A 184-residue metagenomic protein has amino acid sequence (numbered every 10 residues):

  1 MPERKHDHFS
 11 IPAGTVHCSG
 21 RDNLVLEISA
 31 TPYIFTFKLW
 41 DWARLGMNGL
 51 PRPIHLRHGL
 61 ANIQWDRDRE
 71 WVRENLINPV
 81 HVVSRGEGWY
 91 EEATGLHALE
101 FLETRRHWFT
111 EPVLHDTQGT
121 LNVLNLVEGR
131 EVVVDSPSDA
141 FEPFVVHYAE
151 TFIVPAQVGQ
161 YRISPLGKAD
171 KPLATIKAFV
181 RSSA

Functional and structural regions predicted by a protein language model:
M1-S10, V134-V158: Short acidic-glycine-tyrosine-enriched beta hairpin
H8-C18, V25, I34, E150-F152 (+1 more regions): Histidine-centered metal-chelating micro-motifs
S10, E27, E103-R106, N125 (+1 more regions): Structured core elements
R21-A43, L166-A184: A short hydrophobic beta-strand segment most commonly corresponding to one strand of the jelly-roll/cupin
D22, R106-F141, H147-A149: Glycine- and acidic-residue-biased ligand/ion/polar-headgroup-sensing regions
T36-Q118: C-terminal amphipathic alpha-helical segment
M47-L50, E92-L96, D135-E142, L166-K171: Intrinsically disordered, low-complexity coil segments
R85-P112, N122, A149, V158-S164 (+3 more regions): C-terminal structural cap/anchor segments
